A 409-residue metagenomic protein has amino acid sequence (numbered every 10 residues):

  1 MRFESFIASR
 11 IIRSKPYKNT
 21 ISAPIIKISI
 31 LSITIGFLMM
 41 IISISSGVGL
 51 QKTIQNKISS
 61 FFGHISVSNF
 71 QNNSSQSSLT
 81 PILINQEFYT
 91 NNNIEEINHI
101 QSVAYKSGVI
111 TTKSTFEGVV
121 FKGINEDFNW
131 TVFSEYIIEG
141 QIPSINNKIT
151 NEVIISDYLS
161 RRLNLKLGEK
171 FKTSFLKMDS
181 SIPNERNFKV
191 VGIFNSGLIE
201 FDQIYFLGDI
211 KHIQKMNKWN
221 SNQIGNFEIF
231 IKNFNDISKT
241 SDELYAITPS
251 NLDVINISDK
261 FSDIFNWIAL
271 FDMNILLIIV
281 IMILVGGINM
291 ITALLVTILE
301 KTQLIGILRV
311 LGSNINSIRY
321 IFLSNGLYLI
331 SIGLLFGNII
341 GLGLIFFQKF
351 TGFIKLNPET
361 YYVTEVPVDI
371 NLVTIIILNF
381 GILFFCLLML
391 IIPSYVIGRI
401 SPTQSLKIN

Functional and structural regions predicted by a protein language model:
M1-F37: N-terminal Sec/SRP start-transfer signal
F3, I7, S59-K113, G118-N125: Membrane-proximal extracellular/periplasmic loop immediately following the first transmembrane helix
N19-K27, N233-I288, T297-L299: Peri-transmembrane interface segments
M40-V48, D272, L277-V310, I318-L323 (+1 more regions): A hydrophobic alpha-helix feature that marks transmembrane segments and, especially, their cytosolic C-terminal ends
A104-N147, V190, L207-I210: The feature marks short, hydrophobic/small-residue-biased sequence motifs that occur predominantly
L165-I255: Basic-flanked hydrophobic alpha-helices used for secretion and membrane insertion
L295, L304-K349: Transmembrane alpha-helical interface segments in multi-pass membrane proteins
I332-L378, I391-R399: Short helix-loop junctions at transmembrane helix boundaries
